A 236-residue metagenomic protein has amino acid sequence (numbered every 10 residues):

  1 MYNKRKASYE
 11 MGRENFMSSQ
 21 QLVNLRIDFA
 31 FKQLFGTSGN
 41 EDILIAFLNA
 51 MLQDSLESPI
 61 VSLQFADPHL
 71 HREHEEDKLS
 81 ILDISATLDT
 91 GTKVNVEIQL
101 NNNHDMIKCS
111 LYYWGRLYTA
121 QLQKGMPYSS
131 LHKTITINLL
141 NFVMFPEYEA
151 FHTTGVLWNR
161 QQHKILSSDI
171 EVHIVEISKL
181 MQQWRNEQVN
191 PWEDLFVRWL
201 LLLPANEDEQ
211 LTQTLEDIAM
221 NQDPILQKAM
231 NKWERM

Functional and structural regions predicted by a protein language model:
M1-M236: Elongated, amphipathic alpha-helical interaction scaffolds
